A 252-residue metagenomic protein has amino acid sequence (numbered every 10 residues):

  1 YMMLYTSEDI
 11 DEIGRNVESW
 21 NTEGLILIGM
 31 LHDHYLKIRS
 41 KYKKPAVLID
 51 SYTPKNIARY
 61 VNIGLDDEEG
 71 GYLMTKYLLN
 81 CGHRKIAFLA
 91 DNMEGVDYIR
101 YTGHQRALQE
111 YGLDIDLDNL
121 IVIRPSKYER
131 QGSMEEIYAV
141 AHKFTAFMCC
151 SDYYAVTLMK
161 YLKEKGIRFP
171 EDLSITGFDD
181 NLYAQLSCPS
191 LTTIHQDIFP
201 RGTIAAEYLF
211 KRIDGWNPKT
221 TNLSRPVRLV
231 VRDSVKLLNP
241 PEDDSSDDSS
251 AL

Functional and structural regions predicted by a protein language model:
Y1-L73, I137-H142: Alpha-helical recognition/docking segments in bacterial nutrient-uptake and carbohydrate-utilization systems
Y1-T6, Q105-Y128: Short beta-strand elements in bilobed, periplasmic/extracellular small-molecule ligand-binding domains
E23, H83-I86, T145: Short acidic/polar active-site loop segments enriched in Thr and Asp
G29-L31, D97, S151: Helix N-cap/beta->alpha junction signal
V61-F88, Y98, R106, K127-E135 (+2 more regions): Hydrophobic alpha-helical segments within soluble ligand-binding/sensing domains
Y72-Y111, T221-V235: An alpha-beta-alpha
R84-K85, I115-L120, F169-S174: Short acidic capping loops at alpha-helix termini that bridge into adjacent secondary structure
M134-D248: Flexible loop/turn connectors
